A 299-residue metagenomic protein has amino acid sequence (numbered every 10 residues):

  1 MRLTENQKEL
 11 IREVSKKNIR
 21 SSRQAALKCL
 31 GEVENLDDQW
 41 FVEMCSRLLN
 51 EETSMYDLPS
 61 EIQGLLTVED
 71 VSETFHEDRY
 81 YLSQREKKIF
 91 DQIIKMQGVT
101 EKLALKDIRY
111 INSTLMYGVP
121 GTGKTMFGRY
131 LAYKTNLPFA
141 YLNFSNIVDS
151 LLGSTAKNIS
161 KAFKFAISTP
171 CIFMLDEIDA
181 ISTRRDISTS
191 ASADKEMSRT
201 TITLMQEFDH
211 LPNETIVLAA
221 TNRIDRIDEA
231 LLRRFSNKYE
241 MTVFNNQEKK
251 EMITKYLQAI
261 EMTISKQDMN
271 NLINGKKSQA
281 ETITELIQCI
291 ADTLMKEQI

Functional and structural regions predicted by a protein language model:
T4, V14-S15, S22-A26, L30 (+2 more regions): Conserved AAA+ ATPase small/helical "lid" subdomain
N18-H76: Interdomain "pre-motor" coupling segment immediately N-terminal to P-loop NTPase/helicase cores
V71-S113: Pre-Walker A (pre-P-loop) alpha-helix and adjacent loop at the N terminus of AAA/AAA+ ATPase modules, a conserved
Y110-L142, S160-S168: Walker A/P-loop
M174-L175, I202-Q206, T215-T221: Structural recognition of the conserved hydrophobic beta-strand(s) that form the central parallel beta-sheet of P-loop
I187-D209: Substrate-gripping "pore-loop 1 plus following alpha2 helix"
R223-S236: Short regulatory helix/loop adjacent to the ATP-binding pocket of P-loop NTPases
S236-K250: Conserved AAA+ ATPase "SRH/arginine-finger" region at the nucleotide-binding site
